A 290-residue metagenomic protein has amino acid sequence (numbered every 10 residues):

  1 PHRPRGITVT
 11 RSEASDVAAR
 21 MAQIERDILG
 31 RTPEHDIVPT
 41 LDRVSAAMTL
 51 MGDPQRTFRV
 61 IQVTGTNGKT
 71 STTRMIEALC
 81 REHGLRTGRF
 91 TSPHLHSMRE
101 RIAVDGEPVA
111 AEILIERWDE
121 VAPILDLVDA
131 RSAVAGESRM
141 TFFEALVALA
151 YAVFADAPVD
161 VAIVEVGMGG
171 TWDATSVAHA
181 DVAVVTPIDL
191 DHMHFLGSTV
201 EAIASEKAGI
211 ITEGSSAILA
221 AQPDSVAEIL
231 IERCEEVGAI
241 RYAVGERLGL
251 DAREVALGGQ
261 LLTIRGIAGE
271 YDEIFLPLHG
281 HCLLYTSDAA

Functional and structural regions predicted by a protein language model:
R3-N67, S71-R86, L95-H96, I218-L219 (+2 more regions): N-terminal leader/targeting and accessory segments in enzymes
A14-A18, A22, A110-M140, L190-A204 (+2 more regions): Adenine nucleotide phosphate-binding catalytic loops in nucleotide-utilizing enzymes
V17-R20, H35-I37, L41, S45-R56 (+4 more regions): ATP-dependent carboxylate-amine ligase catalytic core
T66, T87, I163, T186 (+3 more regions): Residue-level signal for inorganic ion chemistry
S71, M75, F142-A150, S287: Short amphipathic alpha-helical face segments that pack within enzyme cores and frequently flank/anchor catalytic
G167-M168, P187-D189: Short glycine-/small-residue-rich Rossmann-like dinucleotide-binding loops
S176-H179, I210-G214: Short, conserved loop/helix-junction motifs that constitute active-site signature segments in enzyme catalytic cores
A180-V184: Inter-motif core of Ras-like GTPase G domains
